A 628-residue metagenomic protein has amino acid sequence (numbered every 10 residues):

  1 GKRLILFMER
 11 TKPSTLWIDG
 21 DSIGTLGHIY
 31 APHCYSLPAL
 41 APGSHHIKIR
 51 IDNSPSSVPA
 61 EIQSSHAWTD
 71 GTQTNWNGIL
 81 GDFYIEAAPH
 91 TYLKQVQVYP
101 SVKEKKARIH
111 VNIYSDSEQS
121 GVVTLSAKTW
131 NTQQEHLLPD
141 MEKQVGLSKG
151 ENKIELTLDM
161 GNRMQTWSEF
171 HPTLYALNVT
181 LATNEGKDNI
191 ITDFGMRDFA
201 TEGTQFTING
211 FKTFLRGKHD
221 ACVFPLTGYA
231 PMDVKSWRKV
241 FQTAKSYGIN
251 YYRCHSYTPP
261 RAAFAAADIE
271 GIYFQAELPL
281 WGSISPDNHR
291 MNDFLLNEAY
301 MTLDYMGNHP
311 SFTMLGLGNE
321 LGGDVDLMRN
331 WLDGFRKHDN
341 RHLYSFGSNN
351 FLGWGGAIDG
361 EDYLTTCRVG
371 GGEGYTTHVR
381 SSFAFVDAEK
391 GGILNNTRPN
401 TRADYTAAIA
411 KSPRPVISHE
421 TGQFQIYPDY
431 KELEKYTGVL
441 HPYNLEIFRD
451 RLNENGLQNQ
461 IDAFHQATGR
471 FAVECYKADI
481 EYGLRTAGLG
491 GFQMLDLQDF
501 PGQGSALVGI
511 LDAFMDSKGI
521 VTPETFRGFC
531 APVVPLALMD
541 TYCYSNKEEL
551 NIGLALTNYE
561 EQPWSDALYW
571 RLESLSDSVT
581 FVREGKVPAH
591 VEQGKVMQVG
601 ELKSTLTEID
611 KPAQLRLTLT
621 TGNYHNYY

Functional and structural regions predicted by a protein language model:
G1-L93, D116-S117, R261, E270-Q275 (+1 more regions): Accessory beta-strand-rich segments of carbohydrate-active enzymes
L26-I29, A39-A41, Q144-N152, P588-V596: Short proline/glycine- and polar residue-rich coil/turn motifs
A31-Y35, G150-L156, Q598-L602: Short strand-edge motifs at loop-to-beta-strand transitions and within beta-strands of extracellular beta-rich domains
A39-S44, N112-A200, E608-Y627: Extended acidic/polar, glycine-enriched regions that form or flank non-catalytic beta-rich accessory modules
A67, G71-D82, P89-Q97, M196-K212 (+1 more regions): Low-complexity, Pro/Ser/Thr- and charge-rich linker/hinge segments at domain boundaries
V111-D116, L433-Y628: Carbohydrate-binding surfaces of carbohydrate-active enzymes
N178-A244: N-terminal carbohydrate-binding accessory modules
K239-Q242, Y251-L511: Substrate-binding/catalytic cleft of secreted carbohydrate-active enzymes, primarily glycoside hydrolases
